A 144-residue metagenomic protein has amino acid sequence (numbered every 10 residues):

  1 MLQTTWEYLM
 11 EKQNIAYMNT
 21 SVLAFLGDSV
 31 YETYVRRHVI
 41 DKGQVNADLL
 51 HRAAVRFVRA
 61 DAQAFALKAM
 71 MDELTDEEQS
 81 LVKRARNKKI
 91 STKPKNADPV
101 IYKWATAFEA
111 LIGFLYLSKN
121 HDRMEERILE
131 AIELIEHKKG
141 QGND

Functional and structural regions predicted by a protein language model:
M1-D144: Double-stranded RNA-binding/processing signature
